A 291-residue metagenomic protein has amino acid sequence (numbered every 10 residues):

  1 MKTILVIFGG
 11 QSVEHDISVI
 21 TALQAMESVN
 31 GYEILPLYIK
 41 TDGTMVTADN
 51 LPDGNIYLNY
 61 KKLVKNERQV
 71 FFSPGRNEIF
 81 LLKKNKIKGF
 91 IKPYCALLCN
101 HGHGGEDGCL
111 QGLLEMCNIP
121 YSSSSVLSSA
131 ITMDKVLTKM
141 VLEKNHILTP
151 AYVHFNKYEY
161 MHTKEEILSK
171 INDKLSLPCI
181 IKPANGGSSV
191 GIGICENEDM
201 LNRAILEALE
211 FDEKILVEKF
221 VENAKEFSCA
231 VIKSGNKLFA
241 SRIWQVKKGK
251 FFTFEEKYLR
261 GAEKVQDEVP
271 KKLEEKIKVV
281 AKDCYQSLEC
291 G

Functional and structural regions predicted by a protein language model:
M1-S122, V126-L127, I131-M133, L137 (+1 more regions): ATP-binding N-terminal substructure of ATP-dependent carboxylate-amine bond-forming enzymes
K2, F8, K272-G291: ATP-dependent carboxylate activation and anion-phosphoryl transfer catalytic cores that bind Mg-ATP to form
K2-F8, S12-M26, K86-I91, I131-N223 (+1 more regions): Active-site nucleotide/adenylate-binding loops and adjacent lid/helix of ATP-dependent enzymes
L35, S122, P150-A151, S241: A short, local hydrophobic-aromatic micro-motif
L35-L37, I215-E218, F227, E289-G291: A short glycine-rich, hydrophobically flanked beta-strand micro-motif that places a catalytic Asp/Glu for divalent metal
G102, S189, V246-G249: Glycine-rich phosphate/pyrophosphate-binding beta-alpha loops
I119, I147, C290-G291: Helix N-cap/coil-helix junction residues
E196-V279: Phosphate-binding site of ATP-dependent enzymes
